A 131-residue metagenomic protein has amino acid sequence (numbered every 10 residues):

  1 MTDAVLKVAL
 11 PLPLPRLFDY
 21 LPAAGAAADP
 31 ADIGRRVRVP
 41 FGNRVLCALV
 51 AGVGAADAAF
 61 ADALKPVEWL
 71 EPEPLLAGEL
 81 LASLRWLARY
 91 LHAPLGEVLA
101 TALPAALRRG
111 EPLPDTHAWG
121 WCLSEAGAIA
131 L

Functional and structural regions predicted by a protein language model:
M1-L131: Accessory, non-ATPase domains that flank or precede helicase/AAA+ motor cores in DNA-metabolism machines
